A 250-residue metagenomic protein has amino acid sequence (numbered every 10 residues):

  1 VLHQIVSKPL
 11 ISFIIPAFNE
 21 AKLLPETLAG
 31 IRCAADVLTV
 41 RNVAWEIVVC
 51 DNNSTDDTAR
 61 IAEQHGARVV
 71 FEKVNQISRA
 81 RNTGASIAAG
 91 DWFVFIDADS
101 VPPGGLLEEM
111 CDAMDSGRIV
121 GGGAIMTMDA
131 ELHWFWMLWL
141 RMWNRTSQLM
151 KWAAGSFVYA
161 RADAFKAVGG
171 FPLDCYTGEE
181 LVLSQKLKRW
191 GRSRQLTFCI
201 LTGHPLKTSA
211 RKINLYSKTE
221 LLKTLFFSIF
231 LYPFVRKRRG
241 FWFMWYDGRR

Functional and structural regions predicted by a protein language model:
L10-S12, E46, V182: Cell-envelope/extracellular polymer assembly enzymes that use nucleotide-activated donors
E20-T39: Short, well-formed alpha-helical segments that are part of the catalytic scaffolds of diverse glycosyltransferases
G30, D51-A59, S100: A conserved acidic beta->alpha catalytic loop
T39-N53, V70: Short beta-strand/loop segment that forms part of the nucleotide-sugar
E72-A88: Glycine-rich, basic loop-to-helix element that forms the pyrophosphate-binding segment of sugar-nucleotide handling
F93: Short aromatic/hydrophobic "clamp" motif used to bind/position activated sugar donors
G104-W134: Conserved donor NDP-sugar-binding/catalytic core segment of glycosyltransferases
A164-G169, C175-Q195: A short, conserved alpha-helix in the catalytic core of glycosyltransferases
